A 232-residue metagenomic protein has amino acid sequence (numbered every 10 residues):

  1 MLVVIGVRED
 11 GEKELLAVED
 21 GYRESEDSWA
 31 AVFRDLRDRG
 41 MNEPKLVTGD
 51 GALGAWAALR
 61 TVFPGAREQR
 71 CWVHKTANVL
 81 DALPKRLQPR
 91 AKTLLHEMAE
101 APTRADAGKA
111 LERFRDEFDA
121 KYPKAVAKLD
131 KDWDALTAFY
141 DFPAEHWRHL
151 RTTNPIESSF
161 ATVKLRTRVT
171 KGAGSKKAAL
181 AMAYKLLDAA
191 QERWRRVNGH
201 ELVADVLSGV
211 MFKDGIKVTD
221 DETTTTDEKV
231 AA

Functional and structural regions predicted by a protein language model:
M1-T48, L53, A57-A58, V62-G65 (+1 more regions): RNase H-like nuclease fold core
K13, V47-D50, C71-H74, L129 (+2 more regions): Short, conserved catalytic/metal-binding motifs centered on acidic residues
W29-A30, R39, W56, W72 (+3 more regions): Tryptophan-centered motif/residue detector
W56-A57, D81, A138, S159: Short helix/loop capping segments that flank catalytic or ligand/cofactor-binding pockets
G65-D81: Inter-helix linker motif
N78, L94, M182-L186: Generic recognition of well-ordered alpha-helical segments
V79-K109, R113: Metal-dependent DNA phosphodiester-chemistry modules and their immediately adjacent helices/loops in DNA-processing
E100-A232: Acidic/histidine-rich catalytic cores and adjacent linkers of DNA breakage/strand-transfer/modification proteins
